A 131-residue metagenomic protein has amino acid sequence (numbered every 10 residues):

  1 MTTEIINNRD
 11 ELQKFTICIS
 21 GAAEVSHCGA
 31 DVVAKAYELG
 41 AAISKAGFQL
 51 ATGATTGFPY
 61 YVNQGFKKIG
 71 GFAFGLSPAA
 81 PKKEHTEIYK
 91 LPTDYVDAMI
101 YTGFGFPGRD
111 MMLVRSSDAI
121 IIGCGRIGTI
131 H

Functional and structural regions predicted by a protein language model:
I5, D10-E11, A34-A41, G53-H131: Acidic/glycine-enriched connector segments
E11-G29, G40-A42, A46: Generic N-terminal amphipathic, Lys/Arg-enriched alpha-helix
T16, Q49, F72: Residues at the starts of beta-strands that form the adenosine-phosphate
C18-A22, A51, I120: Short glycine-rich or small-residue beta-strand-to-loop segments that form or flank ligand, phosphate, metal/Fe-S
